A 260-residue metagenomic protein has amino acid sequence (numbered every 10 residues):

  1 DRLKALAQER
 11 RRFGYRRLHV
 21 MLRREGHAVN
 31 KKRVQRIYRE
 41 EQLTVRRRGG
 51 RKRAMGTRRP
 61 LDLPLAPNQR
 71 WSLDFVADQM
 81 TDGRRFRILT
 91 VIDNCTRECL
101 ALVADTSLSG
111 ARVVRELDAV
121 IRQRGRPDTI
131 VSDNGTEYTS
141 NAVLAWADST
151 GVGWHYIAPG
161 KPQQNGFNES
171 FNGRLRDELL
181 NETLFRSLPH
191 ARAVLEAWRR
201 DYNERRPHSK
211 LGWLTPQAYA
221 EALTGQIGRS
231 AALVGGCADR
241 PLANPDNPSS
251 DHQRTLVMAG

Functional and structural regions predicted by a protein language model:
D1-R70, T136, P159-P162, T215-G225: Basic, flexible linker segments flanking DNA-binding modules in nucleic acid-interacting mobile-element proteins
L3, L18, V34, Y38 (+12 more regions): Mobile genetic element proteins and their domesticated derivatives, centered on retroelements and DNA transposons
A28, K32-I92, E98, G110-E116 (+2 more regions): Mobile-element integrase/transposase regions, centering on the N-terminal DNA-binding/Zn-coordinating module
R48-K52, T129-N134, D148-F167, T183-L188: RNase H-like polynucleotidyl transferase catalytic core
L63, D148-T150, G173-G260: C-terminal domain-tail junction helix/linker
L117, R124-S140, P159-P162, L214-Q217: Acidic/histidine-rich, metal-coordinating catalytic segments
